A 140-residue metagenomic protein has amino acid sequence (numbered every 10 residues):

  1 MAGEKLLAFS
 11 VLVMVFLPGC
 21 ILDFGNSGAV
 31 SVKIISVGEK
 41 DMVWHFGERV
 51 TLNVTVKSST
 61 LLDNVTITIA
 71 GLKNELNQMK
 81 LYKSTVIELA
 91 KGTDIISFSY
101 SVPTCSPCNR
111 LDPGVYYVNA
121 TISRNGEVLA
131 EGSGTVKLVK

Functional and structural regions predicted by a protein language model:
M1-V32, V54: Secretory targeting signatures
N26-G47: N-terminal edge beta-strand
A29, L62-I69, V115-Y117, S133: Exposed beta-strand and adjacent loop surfaces of beta-rich binding modules that mediate intermolecular recognition
V43-Y100, S123: Contiguous segments within soluble domain cores/interaction surfaces
T104-Y117: Short glycine/proline/serine/threonine-rich loop/turn segments at secondary-structure transition edges
E127-K140: Short beta-strand elements
